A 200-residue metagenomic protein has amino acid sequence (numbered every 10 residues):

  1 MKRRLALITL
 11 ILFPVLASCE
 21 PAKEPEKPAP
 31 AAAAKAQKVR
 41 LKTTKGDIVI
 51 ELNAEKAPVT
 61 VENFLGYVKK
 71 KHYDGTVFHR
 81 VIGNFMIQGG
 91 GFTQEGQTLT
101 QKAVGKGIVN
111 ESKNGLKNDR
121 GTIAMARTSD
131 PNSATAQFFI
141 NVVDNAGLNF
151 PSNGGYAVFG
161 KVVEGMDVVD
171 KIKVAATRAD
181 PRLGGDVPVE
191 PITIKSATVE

Functional and structural regions predicted by a protein language model:
R3-I8: N-terminal export leaders
I11: Metal-dependent nucleotide-binding catalytic modules
P14-E200: Cyclophilin-like peptidyl-prolyl cis-trans isomerases
